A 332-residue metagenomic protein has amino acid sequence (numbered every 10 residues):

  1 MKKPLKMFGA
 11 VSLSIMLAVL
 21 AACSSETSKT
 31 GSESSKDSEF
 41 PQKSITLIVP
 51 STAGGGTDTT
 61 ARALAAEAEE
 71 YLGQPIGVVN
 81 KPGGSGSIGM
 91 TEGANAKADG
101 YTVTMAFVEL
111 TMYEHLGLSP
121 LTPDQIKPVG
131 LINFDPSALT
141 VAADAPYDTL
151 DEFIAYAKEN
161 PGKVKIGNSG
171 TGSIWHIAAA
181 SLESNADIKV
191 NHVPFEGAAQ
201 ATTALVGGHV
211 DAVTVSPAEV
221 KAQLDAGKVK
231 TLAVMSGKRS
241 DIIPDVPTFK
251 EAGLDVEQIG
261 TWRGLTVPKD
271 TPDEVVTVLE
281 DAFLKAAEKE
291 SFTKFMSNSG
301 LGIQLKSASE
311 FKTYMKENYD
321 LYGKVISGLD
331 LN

Functional and structural regions predicted by a protein language model:
M1-T46, D151, N332: Short, low-complexity disordered leader/linker segments with a strong preference for bacterial N-terminal type II
K29-Q125, K163, I188-T202, V206-H209 (+2 more regions): N-terminal (or domain-start) structured segment
Q42-S44, S184-V190, E251, D273-N332: An extracytoplasmic/periplasmic, membrane-proximal ligand-sensing/linker region
G54, V108, A142-Y147, N168-S173 (+4 more regions): Short coil/turn segments
T57-G73, H176-S184, Q223, E290-S291: Short, polar/charged alpha-helical segment
N95-G100, H115-E196, Q200, W262-F295: Hinge/capping helix and adjacent helix->loop/strand transition within the periplasmic-binding protein
K163, G167-T171, W175-V246: Ligand-binding pocket segment of bilobal, Venus flytrap-like solute-binding proteins
V220-E288, E317-D320: C-terminal lobe and pocket-closing loops of periplasmic/extracytoplasmic Venus-flytrap solute-binding proteins
